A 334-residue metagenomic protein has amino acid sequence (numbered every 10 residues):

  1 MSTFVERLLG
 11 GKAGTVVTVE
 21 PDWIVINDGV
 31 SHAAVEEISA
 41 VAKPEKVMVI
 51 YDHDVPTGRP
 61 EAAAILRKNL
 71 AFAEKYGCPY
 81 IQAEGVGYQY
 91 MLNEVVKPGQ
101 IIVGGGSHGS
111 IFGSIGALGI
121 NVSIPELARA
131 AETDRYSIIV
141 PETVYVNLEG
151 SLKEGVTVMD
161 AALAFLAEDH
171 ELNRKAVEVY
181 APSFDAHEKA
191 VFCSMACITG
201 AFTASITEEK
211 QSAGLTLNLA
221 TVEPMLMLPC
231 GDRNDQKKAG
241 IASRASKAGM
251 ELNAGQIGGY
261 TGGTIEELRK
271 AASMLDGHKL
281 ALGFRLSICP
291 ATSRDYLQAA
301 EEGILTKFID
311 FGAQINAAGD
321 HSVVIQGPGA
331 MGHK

Functional and structural regions predicted by a protein language model:
M1-K334: Fe-S-dependent hydro-lyases/dehydratases of central metabolism
